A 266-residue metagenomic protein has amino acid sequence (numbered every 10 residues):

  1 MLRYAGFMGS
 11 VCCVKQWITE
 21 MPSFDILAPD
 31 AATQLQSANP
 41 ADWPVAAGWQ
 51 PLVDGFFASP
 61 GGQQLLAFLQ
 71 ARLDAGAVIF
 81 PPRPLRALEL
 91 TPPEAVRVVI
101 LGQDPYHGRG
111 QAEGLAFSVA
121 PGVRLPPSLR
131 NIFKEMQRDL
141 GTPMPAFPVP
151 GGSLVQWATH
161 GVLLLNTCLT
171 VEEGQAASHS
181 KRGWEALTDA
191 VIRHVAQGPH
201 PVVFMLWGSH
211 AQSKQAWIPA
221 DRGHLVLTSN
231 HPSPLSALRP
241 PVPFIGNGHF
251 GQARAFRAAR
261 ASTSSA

Functional and structural regions predicted by a protein language model:
M1-P84, T263-A266: N-terminal intrinsically disordered, compositionally biased regulatory/targeting segments that precede the folded
W43-A46, Q50-L206, H210-N230, P234-A255: A polyanion-binding, active-site-adjacent surface
R254-S265: Amphipathic, Lys/Arg-enriched alpha-helical patches that create a basic surface for binding polyanionic ligands
